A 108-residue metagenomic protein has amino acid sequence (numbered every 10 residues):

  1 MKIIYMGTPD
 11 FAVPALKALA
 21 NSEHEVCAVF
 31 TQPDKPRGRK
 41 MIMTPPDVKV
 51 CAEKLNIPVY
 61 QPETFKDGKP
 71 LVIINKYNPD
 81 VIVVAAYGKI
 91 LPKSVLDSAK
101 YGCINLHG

Functional and structural regions predicted by a protein language model:
M1-G108: One-carbon transfer enzymes
